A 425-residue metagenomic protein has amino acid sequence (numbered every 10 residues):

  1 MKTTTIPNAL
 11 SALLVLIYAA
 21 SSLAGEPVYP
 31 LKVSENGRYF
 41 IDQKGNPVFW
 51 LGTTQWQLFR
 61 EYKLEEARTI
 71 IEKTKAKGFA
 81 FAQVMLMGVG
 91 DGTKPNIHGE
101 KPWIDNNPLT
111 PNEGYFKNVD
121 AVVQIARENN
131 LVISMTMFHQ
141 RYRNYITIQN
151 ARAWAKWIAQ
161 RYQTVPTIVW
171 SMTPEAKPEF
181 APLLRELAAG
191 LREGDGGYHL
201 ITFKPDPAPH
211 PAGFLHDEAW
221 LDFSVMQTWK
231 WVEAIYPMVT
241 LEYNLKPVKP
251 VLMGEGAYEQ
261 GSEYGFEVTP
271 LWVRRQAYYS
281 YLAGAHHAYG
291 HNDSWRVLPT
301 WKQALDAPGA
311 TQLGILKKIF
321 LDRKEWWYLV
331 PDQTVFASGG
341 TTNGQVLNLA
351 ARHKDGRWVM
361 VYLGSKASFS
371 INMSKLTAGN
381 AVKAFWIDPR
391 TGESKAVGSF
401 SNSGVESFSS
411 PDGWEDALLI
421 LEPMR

Functional and structural regions predicted by a protein language model:
M1-A12: Bacterial N-terminal signal peptides that target proteins for export
A19-A20: N-terminal signal peptide c-region/cleavage motif recognized by signal peptidases
A24-K77, G356-R357, I371, L376-V397 (+2 more regions): Non-catalytic accessory regions flanking glycosidase/transglycosidase catalytic cores in CAZymes
V28-A234: Active-site mouth of glycoside hydrolases
E72, I158-Q160, P211-H216, T240-E242 (+3 more regions): Short, flexible, glycine/charge-rich loop motifs used to bind or transfer phosphoryl groups or to couple energy/partner
T167, T173-P308: Extracellular glycoside hydrolase catalytic/binding regions
K249-P250, E259-G261, L271-G398, S409-R425: Aromatic- and carboxylate-lined catalytic core of secreted/periplasmic carbohydrate-active enzymes
